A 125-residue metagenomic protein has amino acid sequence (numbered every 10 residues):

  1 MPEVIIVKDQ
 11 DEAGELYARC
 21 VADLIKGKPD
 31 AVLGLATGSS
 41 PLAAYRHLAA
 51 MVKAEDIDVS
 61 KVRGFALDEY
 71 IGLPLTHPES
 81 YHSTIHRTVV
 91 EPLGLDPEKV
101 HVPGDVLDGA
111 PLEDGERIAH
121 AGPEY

Functional and structural regions predicted by a protein language model:
M1, I57-Y125: Ligand-binding beta-strand-loop-alpha-helix segment within the catalytic cores of soluble metabolic enzymes
M1-L33, A119: N-terminal glycine-/serine-/threonine-rich phosphate-binding loop
I6-K8, L35-T37, A66-E69: Short glycine-centered, acidic/aromatic-flanked micro-motifs in structured strand/loop junctions that mark active-site
Y17-C20, L48, H77-E79, G115: Surface-exposed beta-strand edges and their flanking turn/coil or helix-capping segments
A18-K26, A49, K53, H86-V90: Generic structural signal for well-ordered alpha-helical scaffold segments
G27-A54: Glycine-rich N-terminal segment of FAD-binding domains in flavoprotein oxidoreductases, spanning the beta-loop-helix
